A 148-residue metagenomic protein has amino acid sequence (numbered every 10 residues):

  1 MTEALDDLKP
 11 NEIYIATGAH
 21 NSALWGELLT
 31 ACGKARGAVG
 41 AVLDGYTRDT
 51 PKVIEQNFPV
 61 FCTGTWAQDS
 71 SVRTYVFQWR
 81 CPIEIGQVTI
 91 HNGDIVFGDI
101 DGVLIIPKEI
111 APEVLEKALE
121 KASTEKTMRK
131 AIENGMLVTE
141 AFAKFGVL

Functional and structural regions predicted by a protein language model:
M1-N92, I106-V138, A143-L148: Feature captures the catalytic cores and cofactor-binding loops of soluble hydro-lyases/lyases that act on carboxylate
V96: C-terminal binding/interaction regions
G102-L104: Channel- or pocket-lining gating/hinge segments that regulate access to a cavity or pore
